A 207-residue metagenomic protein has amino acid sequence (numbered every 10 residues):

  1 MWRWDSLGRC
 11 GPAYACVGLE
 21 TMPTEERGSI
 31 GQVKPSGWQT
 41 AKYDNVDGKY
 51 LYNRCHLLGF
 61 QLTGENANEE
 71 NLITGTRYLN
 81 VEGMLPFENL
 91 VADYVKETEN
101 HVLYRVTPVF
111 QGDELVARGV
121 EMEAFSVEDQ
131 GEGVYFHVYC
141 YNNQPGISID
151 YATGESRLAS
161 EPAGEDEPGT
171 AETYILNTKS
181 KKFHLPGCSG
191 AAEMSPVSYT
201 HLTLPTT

Functional and structural regions predicted by a protein language model:
W2-E167: Domain-level detector of nuclease and nuclease-like folds in predominantly extracellular/periplasmic contexts
V116-G119, P186, P205: Proline-rich low-complexity regions
N143-P145, A191-M194: A short local loop/turn or secondary-structure capping micro-motif enriched for an aromatic residue
E161-E193: Extracytoplasmic/periplasm-facing segments of secreted or lipoprotein envelope proteins
S195-Y199: A short, exposed loop/beta-hairpin motif centered on an aromatic-Gly-Thr core
T200-T206: Conserved small/polar residues in nucleotide/adenosyl-binding loops
